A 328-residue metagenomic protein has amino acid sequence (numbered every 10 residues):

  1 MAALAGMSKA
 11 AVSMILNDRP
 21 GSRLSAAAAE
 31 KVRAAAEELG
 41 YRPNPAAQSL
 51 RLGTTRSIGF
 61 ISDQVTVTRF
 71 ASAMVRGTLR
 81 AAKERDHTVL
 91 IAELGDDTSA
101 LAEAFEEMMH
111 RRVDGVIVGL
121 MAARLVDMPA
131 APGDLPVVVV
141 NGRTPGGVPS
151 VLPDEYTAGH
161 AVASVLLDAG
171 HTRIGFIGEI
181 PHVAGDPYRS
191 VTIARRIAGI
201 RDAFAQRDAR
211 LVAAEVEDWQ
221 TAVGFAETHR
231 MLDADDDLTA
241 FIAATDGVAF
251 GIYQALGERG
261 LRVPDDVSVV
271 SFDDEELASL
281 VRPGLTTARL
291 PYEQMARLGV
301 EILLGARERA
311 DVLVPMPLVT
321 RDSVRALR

Functional and structural regions predicted by a protein language model:
M1-T55: N-terminal helix-turn-helix DNA-binding module of bacterial transcription factors
S8, R56, D114, T172-R173 (+2 more regions): Short acidic/polar active-site loop segments enriched in Thr and Asp
A11-M14, R51-V65, R173-D186: Short beta-strand segments enriched in small/hydrophobic residues
P45, D63-A73, A92-S99, A122 (+6 more regions): Hinge/beta->alpha junction and helix N-cap segments in small-molecule ligand-binding domains
L52-G53, S57-S164, D168, M231-D237 (+1 more regions): Alpha-helical recognition/docking segments in bacterial nutrient-uptake and carbohydrate-utilization systems
T172-R173, R210-L211, R262-S268: Short acidic capping loops at alpha-helix termini that bridge into adjacent secondary structure
F225, H229-R230, A234-R328: Flexible loop/turn connectors
